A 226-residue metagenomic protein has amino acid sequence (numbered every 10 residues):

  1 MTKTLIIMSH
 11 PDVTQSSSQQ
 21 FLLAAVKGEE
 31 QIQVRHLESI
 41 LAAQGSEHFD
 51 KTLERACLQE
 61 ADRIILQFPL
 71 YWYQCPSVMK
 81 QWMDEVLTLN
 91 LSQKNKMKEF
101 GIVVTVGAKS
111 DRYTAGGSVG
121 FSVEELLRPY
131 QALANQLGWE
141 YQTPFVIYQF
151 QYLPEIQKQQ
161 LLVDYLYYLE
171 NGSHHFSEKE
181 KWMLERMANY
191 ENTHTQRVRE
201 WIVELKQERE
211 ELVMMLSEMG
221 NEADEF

Functional and structural regions predicted by a protein language model:
M1-L91, F176-F226: N-terminal beta1-alpha1-beta2 submodule of the flavodoxin-like/Rossmannoid cofactor-binding fold
T2, N95-E99: A short helix->loop->beta-strand "cap" motif at the edges of active sites that frequently abuts
S18-Q19, Y113-A115, I156: Short aromatic-enriched loop/helix-cap "lid" or pocket-rim segments at secondary-structure transitions that line
Q33-R35, Q142-F145: General small-molecule cofactor/ligand-binding pocket signal
L41-A43, S110-T114, Q149-L153: A short acidic, helix-capping loop that chelates divalent metal ions and anchors anionic groups
D62, G120-E124, E155-E170: Short, electropositive alpha-helical surface patch
K98-Q142: Short, glycine-/small-residue-rich phosphate/pyrophosphate-handling segment
P144-Y152, K158-Q159: Active-site rim beta-loop-alpha module in soluble metabolic enzymes
